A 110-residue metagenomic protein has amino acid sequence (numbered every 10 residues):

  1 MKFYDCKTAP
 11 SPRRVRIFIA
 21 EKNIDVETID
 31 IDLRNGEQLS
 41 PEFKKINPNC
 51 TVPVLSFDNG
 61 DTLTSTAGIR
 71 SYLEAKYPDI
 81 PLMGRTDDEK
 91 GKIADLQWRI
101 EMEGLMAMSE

Functional and structural regions predicted by a protein language model:
M1-E110: GST-like domain detector, emphasizing the conserved glutathione-binding G-site in the N-terminal thioredoxin-like
